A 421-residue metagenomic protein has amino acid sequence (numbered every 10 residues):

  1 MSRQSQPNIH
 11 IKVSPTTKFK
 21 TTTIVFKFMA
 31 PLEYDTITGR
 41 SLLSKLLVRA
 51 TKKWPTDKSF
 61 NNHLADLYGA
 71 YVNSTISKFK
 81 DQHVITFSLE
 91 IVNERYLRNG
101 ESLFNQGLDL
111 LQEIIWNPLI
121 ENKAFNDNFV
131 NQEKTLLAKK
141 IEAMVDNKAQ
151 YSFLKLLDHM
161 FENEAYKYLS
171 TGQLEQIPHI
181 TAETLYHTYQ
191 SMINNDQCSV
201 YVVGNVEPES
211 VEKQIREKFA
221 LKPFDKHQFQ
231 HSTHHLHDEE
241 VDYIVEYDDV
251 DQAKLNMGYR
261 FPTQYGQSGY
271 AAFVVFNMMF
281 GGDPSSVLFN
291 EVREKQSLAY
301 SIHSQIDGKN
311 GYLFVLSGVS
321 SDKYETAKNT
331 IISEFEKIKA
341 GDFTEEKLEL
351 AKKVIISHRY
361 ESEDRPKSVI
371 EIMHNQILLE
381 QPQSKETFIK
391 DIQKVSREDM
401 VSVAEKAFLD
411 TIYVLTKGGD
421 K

Functional and structural regions predicted by a protein language model:
M1-A70, N99, Q173, Y186-N290 (+1 more regions): His/Glu-rich zincin catalytic helix
K20-L32, T38-R40, K58-E113, Q150-G172 (+7 more regions): M16 family metallopeptidases and their MPP-like homologs
N61, N117-I141, F229-H237, K337-S362: Acidic/histidine-enriched alpha-helical segments
S77-K78, Y186-I193, S304-I306, V401-E405: Short, flexible, solvent-exposed loop/turn segments with mixed acidic/basic and small polar residues
L89, L97-D146: Hydrophobic alpha-helical hairpins/lids featuring a short glycine-rich hinge
L111-I120, K218-K226, S333-D342: A common structural junction motif
H179-Y186: Active-site glycine-rich loop that binds ribose-phosphate moieties when present
